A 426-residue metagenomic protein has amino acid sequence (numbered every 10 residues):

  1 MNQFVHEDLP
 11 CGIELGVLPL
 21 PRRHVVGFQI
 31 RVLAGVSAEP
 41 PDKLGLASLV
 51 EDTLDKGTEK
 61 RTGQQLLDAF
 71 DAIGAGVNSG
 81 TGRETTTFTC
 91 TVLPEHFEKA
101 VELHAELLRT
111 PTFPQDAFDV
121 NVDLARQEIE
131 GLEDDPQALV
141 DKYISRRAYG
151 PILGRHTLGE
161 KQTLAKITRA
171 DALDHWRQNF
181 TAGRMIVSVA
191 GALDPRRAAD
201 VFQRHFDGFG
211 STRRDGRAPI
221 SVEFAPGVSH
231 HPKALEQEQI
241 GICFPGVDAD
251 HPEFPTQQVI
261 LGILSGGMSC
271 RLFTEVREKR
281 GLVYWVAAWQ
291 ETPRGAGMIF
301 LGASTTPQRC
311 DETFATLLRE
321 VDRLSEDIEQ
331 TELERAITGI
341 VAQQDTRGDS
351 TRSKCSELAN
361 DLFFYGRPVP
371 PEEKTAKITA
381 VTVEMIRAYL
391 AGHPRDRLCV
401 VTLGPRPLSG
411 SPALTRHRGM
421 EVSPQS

Functional and structural regions predicted by a protein language model:
M1-F4, A225-G227: Short, hydrophobic/aromatic-rich segments at coil-to-beta transitions
F4, D8, G16, Q65-R214 (+6 more regions): Charge-rich, well-structured scaffold segments of protease-associated domains
I13, L18-A34, L44, R213-C270 (+2 more regions): His/Glu-based metal-binding/catalytic segments typifying zinc-dependent metallopeptidases
A38: Catalytic and substrate-binding regions of extracellular carbohydrate-active enzymes, especially polysaccharide lyases
G45-K56: Active-site SXXK
F273-T274: Phosphate-proximal small/polar/acidic motifs at interfaces that engage nucleotide phosphates, polyphosphates
